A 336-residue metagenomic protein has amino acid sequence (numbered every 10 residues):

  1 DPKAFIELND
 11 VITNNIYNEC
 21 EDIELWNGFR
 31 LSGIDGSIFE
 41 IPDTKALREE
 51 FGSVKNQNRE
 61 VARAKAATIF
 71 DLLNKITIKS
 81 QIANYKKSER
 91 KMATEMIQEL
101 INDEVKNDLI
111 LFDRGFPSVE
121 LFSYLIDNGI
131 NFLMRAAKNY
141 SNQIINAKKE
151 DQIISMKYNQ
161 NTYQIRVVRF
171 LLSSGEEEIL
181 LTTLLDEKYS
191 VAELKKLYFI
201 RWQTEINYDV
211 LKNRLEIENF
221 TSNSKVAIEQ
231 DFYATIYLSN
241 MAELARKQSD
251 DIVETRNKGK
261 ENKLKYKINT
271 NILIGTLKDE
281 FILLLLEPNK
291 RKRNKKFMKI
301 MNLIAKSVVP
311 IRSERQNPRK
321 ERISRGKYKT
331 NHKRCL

Functional and structural regions predicted by a protein language model:
K3-N15, L25-R30, I34-L47, K55-L336: Single, function-defining residue in the core of a domain
